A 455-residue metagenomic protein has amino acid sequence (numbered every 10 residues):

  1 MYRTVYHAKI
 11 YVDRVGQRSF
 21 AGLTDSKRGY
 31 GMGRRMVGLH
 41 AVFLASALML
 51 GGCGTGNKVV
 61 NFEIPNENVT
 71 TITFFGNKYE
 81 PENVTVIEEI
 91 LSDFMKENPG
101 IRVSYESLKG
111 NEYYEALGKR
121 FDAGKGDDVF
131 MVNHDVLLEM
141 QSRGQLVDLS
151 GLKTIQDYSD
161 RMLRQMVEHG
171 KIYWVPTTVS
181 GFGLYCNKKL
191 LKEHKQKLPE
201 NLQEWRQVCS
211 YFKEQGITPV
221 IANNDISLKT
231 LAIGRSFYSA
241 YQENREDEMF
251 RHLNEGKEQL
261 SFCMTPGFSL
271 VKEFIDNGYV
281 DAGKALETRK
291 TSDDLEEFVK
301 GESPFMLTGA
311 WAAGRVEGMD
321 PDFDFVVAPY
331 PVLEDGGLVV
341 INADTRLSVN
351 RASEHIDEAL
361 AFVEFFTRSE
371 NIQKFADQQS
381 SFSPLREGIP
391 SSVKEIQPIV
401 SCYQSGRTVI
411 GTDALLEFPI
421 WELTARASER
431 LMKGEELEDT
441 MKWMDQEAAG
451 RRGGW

Functional and structural regions predicted by a protein language model:
Y2-Y6, V12, A21, S46 (+9 more regions): Conserved N-terminal structural module of periplasmic/extracytoplasmic solute-binding proteins
I64, D148-Y158, A240-P266, G318-M319 (+1 more regions): Short, solvent-exposed loop/beta-turn-alpha elements that line the ligand-binding surface or hinge of extracytoplasmic
E88, A376-G388, Q397-G454: C-terminal capping/gating helix-and-loop segments adjacent to ligand/active sites or protein-protein/ligand interfaces
I90-D93, E97-R161, K189-E200, E296-E297 (+4 more regions): Extracytoplasmic "Venus flytrap"/periplasmic binding protein-like
S92, K96-E97, R102, E193-H194 (+3 more regions): Extracytoplasmic/periplasmic substrate-recognition and gating elements
K109, N133-G183, K197, R206 (+4 more regions): Hinge/lid segment of periplasmic solute-binding proteins
L138-Q145, M162-P199, I217, N223-H252 (+3 more regions): Periplasmic solute-binding protein
Y211, L253-A285: Glycine-centered hinge/linker elements that transmit conformational signals in sensory and ligand-binding systems
